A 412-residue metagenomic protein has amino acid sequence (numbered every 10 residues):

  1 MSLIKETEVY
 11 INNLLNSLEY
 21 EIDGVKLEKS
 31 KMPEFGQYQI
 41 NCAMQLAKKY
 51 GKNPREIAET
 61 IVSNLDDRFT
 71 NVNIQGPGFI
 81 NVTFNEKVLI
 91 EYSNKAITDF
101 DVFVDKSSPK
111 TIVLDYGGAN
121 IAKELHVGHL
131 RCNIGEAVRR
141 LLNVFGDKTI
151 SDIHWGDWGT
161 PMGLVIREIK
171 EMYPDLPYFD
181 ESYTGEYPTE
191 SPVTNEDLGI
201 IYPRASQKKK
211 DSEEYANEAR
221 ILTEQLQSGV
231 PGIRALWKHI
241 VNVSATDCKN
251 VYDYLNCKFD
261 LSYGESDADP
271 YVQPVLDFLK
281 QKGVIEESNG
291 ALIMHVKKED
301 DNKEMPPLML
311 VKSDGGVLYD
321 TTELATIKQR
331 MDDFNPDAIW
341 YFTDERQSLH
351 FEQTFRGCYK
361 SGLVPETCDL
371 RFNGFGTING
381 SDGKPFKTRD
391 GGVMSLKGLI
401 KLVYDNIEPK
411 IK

Functional and structural regions predicted by a protein language model:
M1-L27: Charged, compositionally biased N-terminal leader segments and the immediate start of the first structured element
Y20-Q45, Y50-K412: NTP-dependent nucleotidyl-transfer catalytic core
